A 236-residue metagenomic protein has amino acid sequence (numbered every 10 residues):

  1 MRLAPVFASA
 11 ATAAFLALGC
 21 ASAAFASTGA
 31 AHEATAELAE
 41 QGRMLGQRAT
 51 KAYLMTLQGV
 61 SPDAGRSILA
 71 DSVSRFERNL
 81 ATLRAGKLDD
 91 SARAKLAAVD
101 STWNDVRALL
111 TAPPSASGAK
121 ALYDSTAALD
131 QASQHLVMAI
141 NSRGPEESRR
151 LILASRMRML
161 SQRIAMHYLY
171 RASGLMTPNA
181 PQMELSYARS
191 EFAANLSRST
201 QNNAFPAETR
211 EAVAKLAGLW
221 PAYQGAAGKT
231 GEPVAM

Functional and structural regions predicted by a protein language model:
M1-P5: Positively charged n-region of N-terminal signal peptides that target proteins for export
S9-G19: Bacterial N-terminal signal peptides
C20-A24: N-terminal signal peptide c-region/cleavage motif recognized by signal peptidases
A26-M236: Hydrophobic alpha-helical segments
